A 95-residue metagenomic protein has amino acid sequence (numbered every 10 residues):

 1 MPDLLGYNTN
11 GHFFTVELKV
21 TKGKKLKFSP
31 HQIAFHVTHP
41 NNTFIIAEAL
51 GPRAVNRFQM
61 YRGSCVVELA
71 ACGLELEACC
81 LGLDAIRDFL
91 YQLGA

Functional and structural regions predicted by a protein language model:
L4-G6, G11-K22: Conserved catalytic cores of phosphodiester-cleaving nucleases, focusing on short active-site segments
L5, K19, L50, A70 (+1 more regions): Intrinsically disordered, low-complexity regions of eukaryotic proteins
T21-P40: Mg2+/Mn2+-dependent nuclease catalytic core
H36-N41, C79, L83: Short, surface-exposed loop and linker segments with low hydrophobicity and enrichment for Pro/Ser/Thr
V37-C65: Nucleic-acid nuclease catalytic cores
G51-R53, V67, G82, I86: Basic, glycine-rich
A71-A95: Charged phosphate-binding loop/patch that engages nucleotide di/tri-phosphates or the phosphate backbone of nucleic
